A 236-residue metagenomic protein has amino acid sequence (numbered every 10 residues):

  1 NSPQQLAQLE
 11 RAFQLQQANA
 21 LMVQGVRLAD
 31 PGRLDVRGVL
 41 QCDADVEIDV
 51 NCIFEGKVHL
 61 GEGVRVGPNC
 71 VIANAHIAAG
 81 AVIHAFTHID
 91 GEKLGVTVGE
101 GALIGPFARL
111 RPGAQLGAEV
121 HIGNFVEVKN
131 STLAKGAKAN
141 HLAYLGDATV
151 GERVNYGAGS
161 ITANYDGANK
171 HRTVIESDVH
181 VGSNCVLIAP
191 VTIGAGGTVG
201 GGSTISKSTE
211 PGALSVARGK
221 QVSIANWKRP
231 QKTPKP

Functional and structural regions predicted by a protein language model:
N1-R33, R37-L40, D45, G80 (+3 more regions): Terminal amphipathic alpha-helical/low-complexity segments used for targeting or macromolecular assembly
S2, I48, V154: Residue-level signal for inorganic ion chemistry
Q5-A7, F13-L15, V26-R27, G32-R33 (+7 more regions): A short linear-motif detector with a strong N-terminal bias
Q14-Q17, N51, E55-K57, N69 (+3 more regions): A signal for specific C-terminal beta-sheet/loop modules enriched in small/flexible residues with GP/PG/PP motifs
G32, R37-V82, T87: Phosphate-binding active sites in nucleotide-utilizing proteins
N74, G80-P236: Glycine-rich hexapeptide-repeat left-handed beta-helix
